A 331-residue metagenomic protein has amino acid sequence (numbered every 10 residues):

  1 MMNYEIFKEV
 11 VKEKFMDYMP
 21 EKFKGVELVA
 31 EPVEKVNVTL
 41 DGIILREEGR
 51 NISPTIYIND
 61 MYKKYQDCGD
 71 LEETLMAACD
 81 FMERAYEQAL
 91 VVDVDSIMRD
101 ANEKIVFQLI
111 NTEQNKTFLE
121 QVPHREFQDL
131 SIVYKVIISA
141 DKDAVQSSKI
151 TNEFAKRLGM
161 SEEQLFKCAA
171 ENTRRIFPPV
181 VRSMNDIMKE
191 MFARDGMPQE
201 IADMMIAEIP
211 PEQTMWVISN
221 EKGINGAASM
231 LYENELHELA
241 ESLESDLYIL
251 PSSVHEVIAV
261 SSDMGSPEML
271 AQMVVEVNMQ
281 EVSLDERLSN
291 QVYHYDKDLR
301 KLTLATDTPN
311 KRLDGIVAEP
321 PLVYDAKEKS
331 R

Functional and structural regions predicted by a protein language model:
M1-V36, I43: N-terminal alpha-helical "arm" segments
M2, N152-K156, M160, G223-M230: Generic amphipathic alpha-helical segments used as scaffolds and interaction surfaces in large, multi-domain proteins
M2-N3, F7-K8, P20, E73-A77 (+2 more regions): Basic, alpha-helical nucleic-acid-binding regions used in initiation and control of genome expression
N3-V11, D70, T74, S161 (+3 more regions): Short amphipathic alpha-helical segments
V11-F23, A78, M82, Y86 (+3 more regions): Hydrophobic, Leu/Ile/Phe/Ala-enriched alpha-helical segments that form helix-helix packing faces
M19, F23, L90, F177-V181 (+2 more regions): Residue-level signal for secondary-structure boundary elements
V26-I218: Charged, alpha-helical interface segments at or near domain boundaries
N220-R331: C-terminal structured domains
